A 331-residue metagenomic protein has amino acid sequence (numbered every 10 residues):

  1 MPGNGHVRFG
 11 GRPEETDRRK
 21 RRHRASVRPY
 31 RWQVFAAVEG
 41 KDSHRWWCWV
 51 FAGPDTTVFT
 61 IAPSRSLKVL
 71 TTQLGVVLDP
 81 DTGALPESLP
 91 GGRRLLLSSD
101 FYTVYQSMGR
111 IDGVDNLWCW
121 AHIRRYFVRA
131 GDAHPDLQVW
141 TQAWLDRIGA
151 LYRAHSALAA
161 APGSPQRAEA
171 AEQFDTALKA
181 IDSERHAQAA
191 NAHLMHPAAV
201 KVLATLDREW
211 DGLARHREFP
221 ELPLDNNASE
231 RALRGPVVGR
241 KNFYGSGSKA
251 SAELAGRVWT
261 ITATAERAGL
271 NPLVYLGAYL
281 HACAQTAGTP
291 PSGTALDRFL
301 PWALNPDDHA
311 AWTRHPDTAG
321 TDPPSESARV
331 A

Functional and structural regions predicted by a protein language model:
E14-E15, Q33: Charged/polar low-complexity intrinsically disordered segments
V34-A331: Catalytic center-proximal scaffold of phosphoryl-transfer enzymes
